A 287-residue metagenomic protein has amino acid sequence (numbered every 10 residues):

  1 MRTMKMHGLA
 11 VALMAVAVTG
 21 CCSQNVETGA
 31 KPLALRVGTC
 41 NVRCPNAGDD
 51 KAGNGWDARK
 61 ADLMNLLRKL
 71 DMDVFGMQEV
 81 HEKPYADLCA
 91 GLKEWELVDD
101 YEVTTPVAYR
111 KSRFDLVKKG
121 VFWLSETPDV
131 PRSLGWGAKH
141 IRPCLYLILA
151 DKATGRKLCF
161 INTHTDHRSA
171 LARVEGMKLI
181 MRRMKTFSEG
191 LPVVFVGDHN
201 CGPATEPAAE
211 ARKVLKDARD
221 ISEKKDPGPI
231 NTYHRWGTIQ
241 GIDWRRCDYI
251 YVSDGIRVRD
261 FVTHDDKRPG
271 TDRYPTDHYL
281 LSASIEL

Functional and structural regions predicted by a protein language model:
G8-T19: Bacterial N-terminal signal peptides
G20-G91, K178, L287: N-terminal, active-site-proximal structural segment of metallo-dependent hydrolase catalytic domains
A34-D49, V117-F122, Y146, R156-D166 (+1 more regions): Active-site-proximal beta-strand elements of phosphoester/diester hydrolases
T39-A61, G120-K139, D166: Acidic/histidine-rich helix-loop elements that form or flank divalent-metal/phosphate-binding sites at the catalytic
R43, H81, H164-D166, H199-G202 (+2 more regions): Catalytic metal-binding/acid-base residues of hydrolase active sites
V74-I161, D260-H264: Structured beta-strand-rich core segments of catalytic domains in phosphoester-bond hydrolases
F75-Q78, D99-D100, V194-D198, D217-I221: Active-site neighborhood of phospho(di)ester-bond hydrolases with catalytic His/Asp-centered motifs
L171, E175, M184-V193, C201-L287: Metal-dependent phosphoester-hydrolase catalytic domains
